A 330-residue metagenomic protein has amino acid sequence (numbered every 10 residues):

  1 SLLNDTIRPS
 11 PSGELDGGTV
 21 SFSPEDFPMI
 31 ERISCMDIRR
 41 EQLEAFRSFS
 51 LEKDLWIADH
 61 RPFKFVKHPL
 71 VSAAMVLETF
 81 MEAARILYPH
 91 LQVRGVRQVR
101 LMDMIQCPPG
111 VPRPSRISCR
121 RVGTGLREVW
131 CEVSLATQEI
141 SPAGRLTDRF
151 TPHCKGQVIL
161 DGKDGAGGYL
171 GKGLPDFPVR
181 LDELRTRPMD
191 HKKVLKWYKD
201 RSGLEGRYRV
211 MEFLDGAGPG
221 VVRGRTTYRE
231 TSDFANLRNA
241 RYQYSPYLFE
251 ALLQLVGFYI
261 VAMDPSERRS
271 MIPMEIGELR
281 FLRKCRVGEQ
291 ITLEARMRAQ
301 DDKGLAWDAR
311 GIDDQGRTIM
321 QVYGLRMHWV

Functional and structural regions predicted by a protein language model:
L3-V330: Acyl-thioester-processing domains in fatty-acid/polyketide/NRPS systems
